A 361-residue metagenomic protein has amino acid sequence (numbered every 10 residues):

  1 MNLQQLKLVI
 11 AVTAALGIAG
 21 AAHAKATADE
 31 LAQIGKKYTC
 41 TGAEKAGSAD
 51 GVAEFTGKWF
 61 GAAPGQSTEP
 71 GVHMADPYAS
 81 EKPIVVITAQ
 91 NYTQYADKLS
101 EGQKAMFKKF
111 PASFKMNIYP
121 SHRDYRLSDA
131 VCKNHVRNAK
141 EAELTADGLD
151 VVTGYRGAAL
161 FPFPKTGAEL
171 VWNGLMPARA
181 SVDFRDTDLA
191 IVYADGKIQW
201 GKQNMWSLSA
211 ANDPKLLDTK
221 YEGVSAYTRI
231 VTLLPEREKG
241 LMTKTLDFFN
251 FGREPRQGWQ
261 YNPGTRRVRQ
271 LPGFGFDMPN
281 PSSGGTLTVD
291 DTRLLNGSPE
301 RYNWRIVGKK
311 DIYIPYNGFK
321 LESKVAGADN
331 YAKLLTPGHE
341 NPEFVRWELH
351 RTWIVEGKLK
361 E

Functional and structural regions predicted by a protein language model:
M1-H23: Gram-negative bacterial Sec-dependent N-terminal signal peptides
N2-Q4, A14, P77, K220 (+3 more regions): Generic marker of residues within folded, mature protein domains
K7-I10, A24, D29, G71-H73 (+5 more regions): Residue-level detector of functional hotspots within protein domains
G17, K45, A62, Q94 (+2 more regions): A broad, structure-centric signal for solvent-exposed, well-ordered loop/edge residues that line or flank functional
A28-P255, W259-N262: Solvent-exposed N-terminal domain segments of exported/luminal and surface proteins
F184-A194, I198-L234, T292-E361: Extended beta-strand-rich segments in extracellular/periplasmic secretory proteins, especially within noncatalytic
A226-I230, L241-K324: Acidic, serine/threonine- and glycine-rich low-complexity intrinsically disordered segments that serve as flexible
